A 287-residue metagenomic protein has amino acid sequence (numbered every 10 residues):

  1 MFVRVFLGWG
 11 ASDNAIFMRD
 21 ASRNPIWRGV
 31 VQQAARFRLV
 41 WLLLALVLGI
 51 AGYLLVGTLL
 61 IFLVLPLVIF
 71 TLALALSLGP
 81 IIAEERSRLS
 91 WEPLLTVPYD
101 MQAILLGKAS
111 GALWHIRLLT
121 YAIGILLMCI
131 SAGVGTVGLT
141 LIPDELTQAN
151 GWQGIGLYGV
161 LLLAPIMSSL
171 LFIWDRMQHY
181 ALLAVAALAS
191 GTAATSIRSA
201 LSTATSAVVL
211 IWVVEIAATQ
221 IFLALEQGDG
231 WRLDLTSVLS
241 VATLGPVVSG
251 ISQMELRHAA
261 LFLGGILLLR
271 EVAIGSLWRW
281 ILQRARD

Functional and structural regions predicted by a protein language model:
M1-S90, Q102-D287: Hydrophobic alpha-helical transmembrane segments of membrane proteins
P93-M101: Short helix-to-coil transition segments within interhelical loops that connect adjacent transmembrane helices
